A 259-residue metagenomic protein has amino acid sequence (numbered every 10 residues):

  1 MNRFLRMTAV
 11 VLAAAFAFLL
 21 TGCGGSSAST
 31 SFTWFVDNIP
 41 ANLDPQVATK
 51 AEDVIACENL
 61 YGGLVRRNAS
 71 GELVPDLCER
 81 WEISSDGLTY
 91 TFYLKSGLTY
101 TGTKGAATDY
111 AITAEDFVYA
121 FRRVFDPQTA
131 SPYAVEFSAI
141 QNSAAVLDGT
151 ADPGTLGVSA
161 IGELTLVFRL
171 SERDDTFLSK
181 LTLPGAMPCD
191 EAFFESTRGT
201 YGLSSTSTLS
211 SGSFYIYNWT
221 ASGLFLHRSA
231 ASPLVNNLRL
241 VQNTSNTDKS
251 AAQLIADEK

Functional and structural regions predicted by a protein language model:
M1-A9: Bacterial N-terminal signal peptides that target proteins for export
L19-G22: C-terminal motif of bacterial Sec signal peptides marking the signal peptidase cleavage site
G24-S26: Bacterial signal peptide processing site
S29-A41, T89-Y93, F117-A120, L166-V167 (+3 more regions): Short, well-ordered beta-strand elements
F35-S85, L209-S210: N-terminal lobe/hinge region of extracytoplasmic solute-binding protein
E79-E136, Q253-D257: Aromatic- and charge-enriched surface segment that lines or borders ligand/interaction sites
D116-V118, R123-A192: Surface-exposed binding/hinge segments that line and control ligand-binding clefts or catalytic entry sites
T155, E163-L164, R169-Q242, K249: Gly/Pro-rich hinge or "lid" segments in bacterial periplasmic/extracellular proteins
